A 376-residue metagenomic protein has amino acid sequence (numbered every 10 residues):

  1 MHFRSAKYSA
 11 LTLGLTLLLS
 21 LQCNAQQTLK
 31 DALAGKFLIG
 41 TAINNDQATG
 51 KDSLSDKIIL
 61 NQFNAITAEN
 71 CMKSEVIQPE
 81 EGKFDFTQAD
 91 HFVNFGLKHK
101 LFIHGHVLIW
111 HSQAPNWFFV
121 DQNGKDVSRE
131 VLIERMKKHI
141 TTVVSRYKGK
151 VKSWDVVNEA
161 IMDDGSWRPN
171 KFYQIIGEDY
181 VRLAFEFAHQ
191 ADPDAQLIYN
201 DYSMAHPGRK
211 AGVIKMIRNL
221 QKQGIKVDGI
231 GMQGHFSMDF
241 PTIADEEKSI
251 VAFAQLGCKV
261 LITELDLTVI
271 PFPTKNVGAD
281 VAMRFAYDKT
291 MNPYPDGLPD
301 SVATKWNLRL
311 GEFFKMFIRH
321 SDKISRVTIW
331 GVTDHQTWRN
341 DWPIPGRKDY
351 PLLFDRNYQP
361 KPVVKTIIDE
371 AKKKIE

Functional and structural regions predicted by a protein language model:
M1-L29: Bacterial Sec-dependent N-terminal signal peptides
Q26-A65, P79, K372-K373: N-terminal carbohydrate-binding accessory modules
T28, N61, A65-P79, Q88-M204 (+1 more regions): Substrate-binding cleft and catalytic face of glycoside hydrolase catalytic domains, especially the flexible beta-alpha
D31-F37, N44-D52, K171-Y287: Noncatalytic carbohydrate-binding groove/subsite architecture in carbohydrate-active enzymes
D46-L60, E134-V143, R209-L220, L310-M316: Short, acidic/polar
Q47-S53, K73-Q78, E134, T337 (+1 more regions): Short, solvent-exposed loop/turn elements at domain surfaces
F63, V151, V227, K323-I324: Core-facing hydrophobic residues within beta-strands of well-ordered domains
R146, D155, A160-E178, F187 (+5 more regions): Aromatic-rich peripheral "rim/lid" segments of glycoside hydrolase catalytic domains that contact and position glycan
